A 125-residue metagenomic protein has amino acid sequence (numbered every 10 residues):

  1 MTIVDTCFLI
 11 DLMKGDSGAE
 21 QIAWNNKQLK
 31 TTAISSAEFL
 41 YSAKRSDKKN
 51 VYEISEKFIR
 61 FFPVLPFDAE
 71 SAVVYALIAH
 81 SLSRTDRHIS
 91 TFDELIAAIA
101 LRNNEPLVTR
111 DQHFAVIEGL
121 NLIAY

Functional and structural regions predicted by a protein language model:
M1, A97, L101-Y125: Acidic, PIN/NYN-like endoribonuclease modules and their adjacent C-terminal/linker elements
M1-T31, S35, Y41-K57: Short, well-structured N-terminal submotif of metal-dependent ribonuclease cores
D5-T6, F39, Y75, A100: Generic structural signal for small/hydrophobic residues in well-ordered secondary structure, especially within
F8-L9, S35, S71, I96 (+1 more regions): Alpha-helix capping/helix-boundary segments
L9-I10, L40, A115, I123: Nucleotide phosphate-binding site architecture
V64-V108: Active-site neighborhoods of divalent-metal-dependent phosphate/nucleic-acid chemistry enzymes
